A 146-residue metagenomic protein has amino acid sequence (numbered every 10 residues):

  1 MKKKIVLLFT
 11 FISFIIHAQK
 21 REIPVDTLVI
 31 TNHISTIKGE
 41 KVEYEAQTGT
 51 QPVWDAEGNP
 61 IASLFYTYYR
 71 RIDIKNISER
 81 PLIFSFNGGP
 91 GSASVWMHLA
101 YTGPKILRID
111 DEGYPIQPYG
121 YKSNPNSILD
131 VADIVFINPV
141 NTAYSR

Functional and structural regions predicted by a protein language model:
M1-K20: Bacterial Sec-dependent N-terminal signal peptides
K3-K4, S35, A46, Q51 (+3 more regions): Functionally constrained cores in energy, signaling, and assembly domains
F9-F11, T50, T102: Amphipathic, positively biased hydrophobic alpha-helical segments used for protein targeting and membrane insertion
F14-E22, R108-G113: Short, basic/low-complexity N-terminal boundary segments at the transition from targeting/disordered tails
A18-L82, A100: Catalytic-loop region of hydrolases
P60-R146: N-terminal cap/lid subdomain of alpha/beta-hydrolase-fold enzymes
